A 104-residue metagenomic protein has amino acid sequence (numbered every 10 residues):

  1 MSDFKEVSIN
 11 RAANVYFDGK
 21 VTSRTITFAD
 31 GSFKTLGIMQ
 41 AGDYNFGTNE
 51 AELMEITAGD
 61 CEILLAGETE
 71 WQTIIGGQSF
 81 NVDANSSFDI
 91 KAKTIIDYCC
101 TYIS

Functional and structural regions predicted by a protein language model:
M1-S32: A short, N-terminal "cap"/entry segment at the start of jelly-roll beta-barrel domains of the cupin/DSBH fold
T27-N49, N81-A84: Conserved short histidine dyad/triad with adjacent acidic residue
K34-T35, N45, E62, D89 (+1 more regions): General beta-strand recognition
I38, E68-F88: Short acidic-glycine-tyrosine-enriched beta hairpin
I38, T48, L65-G67, A92 (+1 more regions): Residue-level recognition of conserved beta-strand positions in structured domain cores
T48-I63: Short, conserved beta-strand element in jelly-roll/cupin
D83-S104: Ligand-binding loop in jelly-roll beta-barrel domains
